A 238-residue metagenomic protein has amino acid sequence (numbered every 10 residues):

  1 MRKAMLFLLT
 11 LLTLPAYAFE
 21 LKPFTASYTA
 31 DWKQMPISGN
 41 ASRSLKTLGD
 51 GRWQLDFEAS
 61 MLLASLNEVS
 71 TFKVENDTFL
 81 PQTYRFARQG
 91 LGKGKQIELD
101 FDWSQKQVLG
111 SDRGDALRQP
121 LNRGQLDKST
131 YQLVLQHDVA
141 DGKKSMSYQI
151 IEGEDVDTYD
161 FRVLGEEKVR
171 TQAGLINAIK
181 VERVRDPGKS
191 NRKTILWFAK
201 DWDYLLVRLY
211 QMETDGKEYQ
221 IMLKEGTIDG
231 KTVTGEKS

Functional and structural regions predicted by a protein language model:
M1-A4: Positively charged n-region of N-terminal signal peptides that target proteins for export
L6-P15: Bacterial N-terminal signal peptides
P15, V134-Q136, L223: Generic hydrophobic, helix-prone segments enriched in Leu/Val/Ile
A16, Q119-Q125, G153, G216: Short, exposed beta-strand "edge-strand" segments with a Pro/Gly-rich flavor and a Y/T-containing core
F19-W103, D141-S238: Acidic, serine/threonine-rich low-complexity disordered tracts
G94-A140: Hydrophobic, well-structured mid-protein blocks that either form specific transmembrane helices
